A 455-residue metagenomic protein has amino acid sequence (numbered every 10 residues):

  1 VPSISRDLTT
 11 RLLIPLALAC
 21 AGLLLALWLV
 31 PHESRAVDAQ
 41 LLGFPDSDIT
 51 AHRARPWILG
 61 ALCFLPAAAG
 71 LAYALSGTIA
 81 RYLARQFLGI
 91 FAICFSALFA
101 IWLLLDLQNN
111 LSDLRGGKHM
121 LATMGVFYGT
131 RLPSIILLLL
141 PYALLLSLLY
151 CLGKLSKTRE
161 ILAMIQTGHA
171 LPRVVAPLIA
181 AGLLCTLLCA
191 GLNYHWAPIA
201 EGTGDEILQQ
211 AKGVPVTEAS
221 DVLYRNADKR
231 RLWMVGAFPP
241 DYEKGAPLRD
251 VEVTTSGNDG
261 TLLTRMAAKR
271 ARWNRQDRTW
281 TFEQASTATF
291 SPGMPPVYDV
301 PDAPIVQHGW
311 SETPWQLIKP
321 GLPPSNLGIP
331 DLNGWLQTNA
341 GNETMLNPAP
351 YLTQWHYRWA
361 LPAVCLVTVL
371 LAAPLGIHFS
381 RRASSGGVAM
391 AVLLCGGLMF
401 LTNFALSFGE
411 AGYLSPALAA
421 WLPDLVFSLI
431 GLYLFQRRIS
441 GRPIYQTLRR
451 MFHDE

Functional and structural regions predicted by a protein language model:
V1-R6, L65-R85, T158-A170, A176-P177 (+3 more regions): Cytoplasmic juxtamembrane interface segments
P2-K157, D454-E455: Membrane-anchoring signal-anchor transmembrane alpha-helices and their immediate flanking context
L42-T50, Q337-R358: Short, aromatic-rich amphipathic segments at membrane interfaces that lie adjacent to a transmembrane helix or signal
L65-A69, R81-R85, F91, M345-R438: Transmembrane alpha-helical segments that form the functional core of multipass membrane systems
G129-R230, P240, L401, A420-P423 (+1 more regions): Internal alpha-helical transmembrane segments
A180-P295, H453: Non-transmembrane, extracytosolic/lumenal segments of membrane-associated proteins
Q316-I318, L429-E455: A juxtamembrane structural motif centered on a specific transmembrane helix
L317-N342: Extended, hydrophilic extramembrane loops/domains of integral membrane proteins
